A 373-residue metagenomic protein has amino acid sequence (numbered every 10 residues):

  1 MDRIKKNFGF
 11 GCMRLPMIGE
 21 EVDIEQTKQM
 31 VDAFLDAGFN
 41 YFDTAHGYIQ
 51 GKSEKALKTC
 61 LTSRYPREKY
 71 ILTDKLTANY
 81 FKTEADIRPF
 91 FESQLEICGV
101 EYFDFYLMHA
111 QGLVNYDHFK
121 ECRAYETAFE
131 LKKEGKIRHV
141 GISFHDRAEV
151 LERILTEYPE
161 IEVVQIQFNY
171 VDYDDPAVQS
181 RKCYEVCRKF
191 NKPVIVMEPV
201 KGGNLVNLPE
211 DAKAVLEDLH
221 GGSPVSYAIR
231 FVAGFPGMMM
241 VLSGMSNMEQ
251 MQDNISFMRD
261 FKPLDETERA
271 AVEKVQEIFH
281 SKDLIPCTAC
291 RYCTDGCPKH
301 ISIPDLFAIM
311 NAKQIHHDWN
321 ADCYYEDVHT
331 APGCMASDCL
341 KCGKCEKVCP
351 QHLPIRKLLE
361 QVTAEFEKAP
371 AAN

Functional and structural regions predicted by a protein language model:
M1-Y70, E101, T127, K133: N-terminal binding-site loop/beta-alpha segment at the start of enzyme catalytic domains that lines or forms
K6-G11, F42-T44, Y70-D74, F103-M108 (+4 more regions): Hydrophobic faces of well-ordered beta-strands that scaffold small-molecule active sites in alpha/beta enzyme cores
C12, H46-I49, L107-A110, F144 (+4 more regions): Residues that line or immediately flank small-molecule/substrate-binding pockets and catalytic motifs
I18-G19, D32, F81-V200, L208-D211 (+2 more regions): Glycine/proline-rich, positively charged, aromatic-decorated active-site loop/lid region on the catalytic face
D32-L35, F39-N40, T59, K182-N373: Structured C-terminal cap/extension of enzyme domains
Y48, R64-A85, H109: Structural motif corresponding to the early beta-alpha repeats
S53-L57, R147-E152, M251: Short, well-ordered alpha-helical microsegments
K58-I71, Y125, Y158-V164, I255-F261: Short, electropositive alpha-helical surface patch
